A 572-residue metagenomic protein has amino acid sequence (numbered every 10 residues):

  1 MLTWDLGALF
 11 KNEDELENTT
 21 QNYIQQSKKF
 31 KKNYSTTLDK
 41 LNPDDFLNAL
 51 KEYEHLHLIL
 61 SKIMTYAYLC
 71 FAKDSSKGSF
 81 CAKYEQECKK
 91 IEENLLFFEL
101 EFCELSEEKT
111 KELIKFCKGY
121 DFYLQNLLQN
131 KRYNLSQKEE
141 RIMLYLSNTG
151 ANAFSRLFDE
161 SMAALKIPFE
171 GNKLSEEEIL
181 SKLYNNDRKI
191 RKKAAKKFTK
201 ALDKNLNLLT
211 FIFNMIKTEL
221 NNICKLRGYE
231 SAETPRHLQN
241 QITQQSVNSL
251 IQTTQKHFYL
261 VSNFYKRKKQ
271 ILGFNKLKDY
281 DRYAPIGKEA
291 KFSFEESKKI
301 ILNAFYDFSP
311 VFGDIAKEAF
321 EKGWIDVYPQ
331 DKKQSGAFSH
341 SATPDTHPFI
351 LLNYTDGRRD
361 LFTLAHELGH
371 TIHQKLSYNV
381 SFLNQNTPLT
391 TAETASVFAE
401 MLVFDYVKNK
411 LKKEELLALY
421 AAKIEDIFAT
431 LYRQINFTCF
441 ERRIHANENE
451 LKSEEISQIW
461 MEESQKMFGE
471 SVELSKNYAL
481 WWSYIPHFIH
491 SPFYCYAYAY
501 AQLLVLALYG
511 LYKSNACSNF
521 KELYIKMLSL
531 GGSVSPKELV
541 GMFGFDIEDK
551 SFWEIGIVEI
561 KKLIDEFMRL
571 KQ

Functional and structural regions predicted by a protein language model:
M1-G287, R569-Q572: A well-structured
F98, N126-R132, Q241, Q270-L277 (+7 more regions): C-terminal, non-catalytic "cap/extension" segments appended to globular domains
G228, T355-K375, S396, M401 (+2 more regions): Active-site recognition of the HExxH zinc-binding catalytic motif
K278-K333: Gly/Pro-rich turn-and-neighbor structural signature
A290-F294, P344-A365: Short pre-active-site segment immediately N-terminal to the catalytic Zn-binding motif
N303, D307-D314, H340, H370 (+3 more regions): Conserved helix-loop functional segments at active or binding sites
Q330-D356, Q374-K375: Active-site scaffold of zinc-dependent metalloenzymes
P388-L416, A422-E425, A429, A501: Post-HExxH zinc-binding segment in Zn-dependent metallohydrolases
